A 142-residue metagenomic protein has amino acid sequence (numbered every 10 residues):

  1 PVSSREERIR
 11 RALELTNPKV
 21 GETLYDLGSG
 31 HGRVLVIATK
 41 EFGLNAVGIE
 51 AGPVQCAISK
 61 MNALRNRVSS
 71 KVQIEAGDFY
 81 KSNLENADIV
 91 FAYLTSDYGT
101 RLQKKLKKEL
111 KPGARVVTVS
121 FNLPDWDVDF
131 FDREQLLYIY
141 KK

Functional and structural regions predicted by a protein language model:
P1-V20: S-adenosyl-L-methionine
G21-G30: Conserved class I S-adenosyl-L-methionine
R33-F42: Conserved SAM-binding loop of SAM-dependent methyltransferases across substrates and taxa, primarily the Class I
N45-E50: Conserved SAM-binding motif I beta-strand of class I
S59: Conserved SAM-binding loop
R67-F79: Conserved SAM-binding strand-loop segment of SAM-dependent methyltransferases
E85-T100: A short SAM/SAH-binding and catalytic strip from SAM-dependent methyltransferases
D97-K142: C-terminal substrate-binding/active-site "lid" region of AdoMet-derived donor-dependent transferases
